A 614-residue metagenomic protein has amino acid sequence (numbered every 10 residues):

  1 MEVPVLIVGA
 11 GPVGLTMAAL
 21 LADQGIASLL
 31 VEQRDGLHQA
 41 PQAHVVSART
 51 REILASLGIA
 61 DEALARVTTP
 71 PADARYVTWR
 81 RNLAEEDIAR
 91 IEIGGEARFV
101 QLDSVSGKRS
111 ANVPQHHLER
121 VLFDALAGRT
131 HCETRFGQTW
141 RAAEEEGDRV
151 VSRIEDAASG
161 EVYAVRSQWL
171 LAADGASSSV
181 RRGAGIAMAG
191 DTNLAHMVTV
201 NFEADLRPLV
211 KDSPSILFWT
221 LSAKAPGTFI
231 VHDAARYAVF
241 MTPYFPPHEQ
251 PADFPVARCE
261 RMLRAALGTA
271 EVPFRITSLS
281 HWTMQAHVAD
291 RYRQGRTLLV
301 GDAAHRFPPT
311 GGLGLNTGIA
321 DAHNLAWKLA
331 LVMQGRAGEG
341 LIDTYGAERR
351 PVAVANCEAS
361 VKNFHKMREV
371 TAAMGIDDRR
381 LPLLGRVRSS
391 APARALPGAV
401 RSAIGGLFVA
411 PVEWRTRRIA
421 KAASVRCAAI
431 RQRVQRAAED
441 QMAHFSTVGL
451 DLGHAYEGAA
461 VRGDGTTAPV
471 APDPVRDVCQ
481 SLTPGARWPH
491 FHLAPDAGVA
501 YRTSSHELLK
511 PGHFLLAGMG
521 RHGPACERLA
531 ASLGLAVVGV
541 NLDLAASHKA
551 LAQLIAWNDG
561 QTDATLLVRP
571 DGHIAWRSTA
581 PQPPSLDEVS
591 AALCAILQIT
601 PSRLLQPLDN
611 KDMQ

Functional and structural regions predicted by a protein language model:
E2-P4, V8, D23-Q24, Q33 (+5 more regions): Helical substrate-recognition/capping region of FAD-dependent monooxygenase/halogenase enzymes
V3, S159-W169: Core beta-strand elements of the Rossmann-like FAD/NAD(P) dinucleotide-binding domain in flavoenzyme oxidoreductases
G14-L15: N-terminal Rossmann-fold NAD(P) dinucleotide-binding loop
A22-Q42: Glycine-rich FAD pyrophosphate-binding loop
Q42, S47-A125, L221: Active-site-adjacent segment of FAD-dependent monooxygenases/related oxidoreductases
A63, D124, W169, A173-M284: Conserved FAD-binding catalytic core of PHBH/FMO-like flavoproteins
F136-V150: A conserved short coil-to-beta-strand element within the FAD-binding core of flavoproteins
A252-L313, T317, A337, V352 (+1 more regions): FAD/FMN-dependent oxidoreductases across multiple families
